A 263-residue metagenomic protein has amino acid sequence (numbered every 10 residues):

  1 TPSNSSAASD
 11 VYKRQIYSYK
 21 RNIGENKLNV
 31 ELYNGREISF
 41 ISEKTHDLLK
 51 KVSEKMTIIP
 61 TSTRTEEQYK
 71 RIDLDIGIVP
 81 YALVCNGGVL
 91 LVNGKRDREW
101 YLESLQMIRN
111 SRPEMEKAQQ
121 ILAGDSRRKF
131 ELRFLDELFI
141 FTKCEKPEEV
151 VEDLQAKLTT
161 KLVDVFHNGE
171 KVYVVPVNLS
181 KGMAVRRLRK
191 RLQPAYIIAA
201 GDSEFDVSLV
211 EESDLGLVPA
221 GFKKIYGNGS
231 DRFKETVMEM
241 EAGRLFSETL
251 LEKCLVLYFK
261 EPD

Functional and structural regions predicted by a protein language model:
T1-A8, Y12: Single conserved hydrophobic/aromatic residue that forms the stacking wall/gate of nucleotide- or nucleobase-binding
S6, M56, L192-Y196: Short coil/turn segments at beta-strand junctions that form active-site/ligand-binding loops
R14-I16, L90: Hydrophobic "anchor" residues
Y19-R21, Y69-I72, N93-G94, L209 (+1 more regions): Short glycine-/acidic-enriched loop or helix-start segments at secondary-structure transitions that form or flank
R21-E37: A solvent-exposed, charged loop/short amphipathic helix patch at secondary-structure junctions
F40-A123: Active-site phosphate-binding/coordination module
A118-E212: Conserved acidic, metal-coordinating active-site core of Asp-based, Mg2+-dependent phosphoryl-transfer enzymes
V175, G182-D263: Mg2+-dependent phosphoryl-transfer enzymes with acidic/Ser/Thr/Gly-rich catalytic loops
